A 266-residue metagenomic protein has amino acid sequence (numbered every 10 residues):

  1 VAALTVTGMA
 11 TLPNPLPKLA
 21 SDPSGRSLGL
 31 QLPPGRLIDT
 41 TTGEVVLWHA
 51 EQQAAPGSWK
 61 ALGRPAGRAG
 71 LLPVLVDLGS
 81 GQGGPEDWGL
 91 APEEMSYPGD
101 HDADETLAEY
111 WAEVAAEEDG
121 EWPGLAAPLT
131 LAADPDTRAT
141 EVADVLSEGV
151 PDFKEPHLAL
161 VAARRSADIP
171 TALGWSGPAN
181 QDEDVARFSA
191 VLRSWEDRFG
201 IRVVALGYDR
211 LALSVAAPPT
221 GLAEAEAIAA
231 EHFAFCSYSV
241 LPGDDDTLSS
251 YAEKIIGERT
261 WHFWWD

Functional and structural regions predicted by a protein language model:
V1-G8: Short, Lys/Arg-enriched N-terminal segments with co-localized hydrophobic residues within the first ~10-30 amino acids
A10-I169: Extended, low-hydrophobicity segments enriched in charged/polar residues
A54-G57, T137, E183, T220 (+1 more regions): Short coil/turn linker and secondary-structure boundary residues
W59-G63, A108-A112, A143, S147 (+4 more regions): Generic detector of well-ordered alpha-helical segments enriched in charged/polar residues, highlighting helical
T130-A132, W175-S176, D182-R187, F235-C236: N-terminal start-of-chain detector that recognizes signal peptides and the immediate post-cleavage beginning
D152, A179, S194-R198: Short hydrophobic alpha-helical module
R164-Q181: Short glycine-/aliphatic-rich beta-strand segments at the starts of folded cytosolic domains
A186-R198, V203-D266: Alpha-helical oligomerization segments
